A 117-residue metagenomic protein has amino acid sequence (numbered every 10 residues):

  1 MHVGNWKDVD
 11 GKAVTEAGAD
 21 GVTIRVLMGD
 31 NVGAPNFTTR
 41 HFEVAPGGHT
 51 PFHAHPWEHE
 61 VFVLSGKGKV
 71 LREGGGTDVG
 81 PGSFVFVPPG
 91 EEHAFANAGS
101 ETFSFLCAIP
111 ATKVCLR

Functional and structural regions predicted by a protein language model:
M1-N36, L116-R117: A short, N-terminal "cap"/entry segment at the start of jelly-roll beta-barrel domains of the cupin/DSBH fold
R40-H55, P89: Conserved short histidine dyad/triad with adjacent acidic residue
H41, E60, G75-T77: Short, surface-exposed secondary-structure edge patches
H41, F86, E101-L116: A short hydrophobic beta-strand segment most commonly corresponding to one strand of the jelly-roll/cupin
G48, P56-W57, G75, E91-E92 (+2 more regions): A generic "binding-loop/recognition-motif" signal
T50-F52, V70-L71, V87, H93-G99: Short beta-strand His + acidic residue motifs that chelate non-heme Fe in jelly-roll/DSBH and cupin folds
W57-H59, V63-G68, E73: Glycine- and acidic-residue-biased ligand/ion/polar-headgroup-sensing regions
G74-P89: Short acidic-glycine-tyrosine-enriched beta hairpin
